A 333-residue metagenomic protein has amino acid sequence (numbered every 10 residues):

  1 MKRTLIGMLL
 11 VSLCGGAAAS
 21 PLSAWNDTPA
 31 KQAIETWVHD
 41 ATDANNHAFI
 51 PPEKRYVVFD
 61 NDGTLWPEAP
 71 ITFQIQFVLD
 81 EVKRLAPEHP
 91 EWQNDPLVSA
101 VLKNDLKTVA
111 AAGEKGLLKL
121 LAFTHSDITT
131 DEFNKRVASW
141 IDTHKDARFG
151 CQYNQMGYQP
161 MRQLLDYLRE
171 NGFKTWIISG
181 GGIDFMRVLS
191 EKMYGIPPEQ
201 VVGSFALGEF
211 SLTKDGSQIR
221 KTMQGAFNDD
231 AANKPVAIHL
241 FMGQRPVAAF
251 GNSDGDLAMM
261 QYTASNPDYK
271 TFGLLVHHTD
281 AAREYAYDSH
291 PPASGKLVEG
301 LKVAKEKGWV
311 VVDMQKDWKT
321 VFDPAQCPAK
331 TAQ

Functional and structural regions predicted by a protein language model:
M1-A18: Gram-negative bacterial Sec-dependent N-terminal signal peptides
T4, T64, T175: Ser/Thr-centric signal marking residues that sit in or immediately flank functional binding/regulatory motifs
A19-W25, P29-E35, H39, K54 (+1 more regions): C-terminal cap/substrate-recognition subdomain and adjoining C-terminal extension of metal-dependent phosphatase-like
D43-N45, W66-E68, F210-S211: Short, solvent-exposed loop/turn elements at domain surfaces
H47-P51: Short loop/turn motifs at secondary-structure junctions and domain boundaries
R55-P70, M260: Asp-based phosphoryl-transfer active-site loop
W66-E68, T108, K192, E199: Secretory-pathway/luminal and periplasmic proteins that interact with or process carbohydrate-rich
P70-I71, Q76-Q155, Q159: A metal-dependent, Asp-based hydrolase signature
